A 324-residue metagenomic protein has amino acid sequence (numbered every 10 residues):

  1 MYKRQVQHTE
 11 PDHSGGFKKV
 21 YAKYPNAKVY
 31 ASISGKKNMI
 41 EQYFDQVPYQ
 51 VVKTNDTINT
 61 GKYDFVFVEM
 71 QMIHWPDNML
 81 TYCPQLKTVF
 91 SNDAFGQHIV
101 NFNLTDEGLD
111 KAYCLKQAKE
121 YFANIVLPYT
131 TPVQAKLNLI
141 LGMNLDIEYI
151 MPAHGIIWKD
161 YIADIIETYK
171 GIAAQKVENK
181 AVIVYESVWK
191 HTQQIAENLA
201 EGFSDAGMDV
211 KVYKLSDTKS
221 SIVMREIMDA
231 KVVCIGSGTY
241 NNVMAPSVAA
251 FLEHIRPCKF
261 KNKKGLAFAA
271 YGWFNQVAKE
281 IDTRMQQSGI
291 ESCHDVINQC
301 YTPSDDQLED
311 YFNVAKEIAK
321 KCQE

Functional and structural regions predicted by a protein language model:
M1-Y2: Short, small-residue-biased leader/transition segments that mark boundaries at the very start of proteins
Q5, T88-F90, M151: Residue-level marker for buried hydrophobic side chains located in beta-strands that build the well-ordered beta-sheet
V6, N26-S34: Short internal beta-strands
H8-E10, T81, D93, V133 (+1 more regions): Divalent metal-coordination and catalytic microenvironments
G15-K23: Metal-dependent catalytic neighborhoods of phosphoester/phosphodiester hydrolases
F44-G108: Catalytic core of the metallo-beta-lactamase
N101-L104, D110-I150, H154-I157, K176 (+3 more regions): FMN-binding flavodoxin-like domain, especially the glycine-rich phosphate-binding loop
V184-D205: Short, charged N-terminal beta->alpha structural module
